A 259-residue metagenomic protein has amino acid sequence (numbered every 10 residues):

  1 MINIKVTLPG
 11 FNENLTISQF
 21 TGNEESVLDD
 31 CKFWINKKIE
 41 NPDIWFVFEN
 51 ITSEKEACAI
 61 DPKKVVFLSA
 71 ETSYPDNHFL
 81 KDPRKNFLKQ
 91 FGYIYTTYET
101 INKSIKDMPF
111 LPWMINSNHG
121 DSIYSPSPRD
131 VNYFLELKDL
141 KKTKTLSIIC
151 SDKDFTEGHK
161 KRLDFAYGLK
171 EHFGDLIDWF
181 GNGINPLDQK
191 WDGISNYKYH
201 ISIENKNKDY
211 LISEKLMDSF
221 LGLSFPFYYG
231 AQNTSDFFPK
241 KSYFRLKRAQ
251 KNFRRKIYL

Functional and structural regions predicted by a protein language model:
M1-R245, Q250-F253: Nucleotide-sugar donor-binding catalytic core of glycosyltransferases
F253-L259: Short, intrinsically disordered, charge-balanced linker/junction segments flanking boundaries in proteins
